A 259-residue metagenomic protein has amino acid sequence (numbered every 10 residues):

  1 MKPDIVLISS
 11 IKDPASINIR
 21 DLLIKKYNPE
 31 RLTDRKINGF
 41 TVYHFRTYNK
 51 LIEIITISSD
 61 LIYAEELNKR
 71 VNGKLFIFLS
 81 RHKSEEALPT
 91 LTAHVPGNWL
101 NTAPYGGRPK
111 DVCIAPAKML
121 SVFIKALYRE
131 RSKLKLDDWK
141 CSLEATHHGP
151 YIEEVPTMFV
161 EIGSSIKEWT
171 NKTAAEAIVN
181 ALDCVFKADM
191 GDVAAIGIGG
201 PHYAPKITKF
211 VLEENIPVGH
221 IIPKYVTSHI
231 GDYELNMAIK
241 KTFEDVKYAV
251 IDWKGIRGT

Functional and structural regions predicted by a protein language model:
M1-H148, I152, S165-I166, K172-E176 (+2 more regions): N-terminal catalytic or cofactor-binding beta/alpha core of small enzyme domains
T208-V211: Short, low-order "capping/linker" segments at domain edges
